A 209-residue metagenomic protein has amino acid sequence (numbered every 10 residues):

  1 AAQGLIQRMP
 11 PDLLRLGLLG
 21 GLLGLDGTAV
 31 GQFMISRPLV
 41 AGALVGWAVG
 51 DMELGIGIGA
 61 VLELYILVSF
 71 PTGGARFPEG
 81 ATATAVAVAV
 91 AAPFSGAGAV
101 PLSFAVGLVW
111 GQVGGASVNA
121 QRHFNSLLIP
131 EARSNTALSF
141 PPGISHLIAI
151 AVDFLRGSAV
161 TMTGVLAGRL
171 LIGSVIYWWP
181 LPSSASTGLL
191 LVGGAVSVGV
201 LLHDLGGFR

Functional and structural regions predicted by a protein language model:
I6-F77, A81-T82: Hydrophobic transmembrane alpha-helices
I6-L14, V45-I56, V90-V106, S174-P180: Helix-coil boundary and interhelical linker segments in multi-pass alpha-helical membrane proteins
L14, L147-R209: C-terminal transmembrane helix-loop-helix hairpin of multi-pass membrane proteins
R15-G20, P38, G42, G46 (+11 more regions): Alpha-helical transmembrane segments in multi-pass membrane proteins
L23-L25, G46-A48, I66-S69, V90-S95 (+1 more regions): Hydrophobic alpha-helical transmembrane segments
L64-V106: Long, highly hydrophobic alpha-helical transmembrane signal-anchor segments
V100-Y177: Helix-loop-helix junctions within the multi-pass membrane cores of secondary transporters/permeases
